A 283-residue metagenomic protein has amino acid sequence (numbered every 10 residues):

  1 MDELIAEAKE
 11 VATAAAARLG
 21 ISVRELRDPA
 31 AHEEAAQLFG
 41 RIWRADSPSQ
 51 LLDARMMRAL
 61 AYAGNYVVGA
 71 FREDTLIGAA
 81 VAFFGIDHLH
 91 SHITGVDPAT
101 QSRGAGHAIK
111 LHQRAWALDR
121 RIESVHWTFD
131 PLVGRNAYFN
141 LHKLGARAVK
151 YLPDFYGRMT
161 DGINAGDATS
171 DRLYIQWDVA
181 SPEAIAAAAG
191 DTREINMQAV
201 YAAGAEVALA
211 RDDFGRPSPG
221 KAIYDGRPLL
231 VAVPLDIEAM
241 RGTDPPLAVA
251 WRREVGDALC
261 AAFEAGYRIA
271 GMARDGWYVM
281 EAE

Functional and structural regions predicted by a protein language model:
M1-P29: Conserved N-terminal entry element of GNAT/NAT acetyltransferase domains
L19-P98, A270-A273: A conserved beta-strand-loop-helix scaffold within acyl/acetyltransferase catalytic domains
D87-P98, R227-E238, G242-T243: Conserved acetyl-CoA binding element of GNAT-fold acetyltransferases
S102-A117, W127, N136, L247 (+1 more regions): Conserved acetyl-CoA-binding loop-helix of GNAT-fold acetyltransferases
A117-L132, N140: Conserved GNAT acetyl-CoA-binding A-motif
T128, Y138, G145-N164, G271: Conserved catalytic-core motifs of GNAT/GCN5-like acyltransferases
T160-A222: Amphipathic alpha-helical blocks and their helix-capping loop/short-beta junctions
G242-E264: A conserved acidic, glycine/proline-rich C-terminal tail/linker
